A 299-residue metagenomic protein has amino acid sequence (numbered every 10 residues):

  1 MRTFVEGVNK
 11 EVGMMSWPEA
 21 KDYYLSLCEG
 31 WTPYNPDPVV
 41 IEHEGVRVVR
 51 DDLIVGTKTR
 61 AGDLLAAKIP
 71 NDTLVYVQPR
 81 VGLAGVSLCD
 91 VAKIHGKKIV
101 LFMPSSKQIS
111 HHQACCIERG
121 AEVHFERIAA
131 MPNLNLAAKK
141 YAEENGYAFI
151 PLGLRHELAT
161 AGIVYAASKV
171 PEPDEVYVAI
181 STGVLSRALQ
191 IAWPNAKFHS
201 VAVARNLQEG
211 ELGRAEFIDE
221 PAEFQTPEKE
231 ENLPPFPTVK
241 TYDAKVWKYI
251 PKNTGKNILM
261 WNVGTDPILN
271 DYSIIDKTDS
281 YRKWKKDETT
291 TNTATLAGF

Functional and structural regions predicted by a protein language model:
V5-T73: Positively charged, low-complexity intrinsically disordered leader regions
L64-L65, V86-A129, I191, Q208-R214: Active-site-proximal loop->helix
N71-V91, H95-M103, E175-T182: A short, small-residue-rich loop immediately preceding and capping a beta-strand
Q78-V86, S106-K107, R155-E157, V178-A188 (+2 more regions): Gly/Ser/Thr-rich loops at beta-strand to alpha-helix junctions that form or flank small-molecule/cofactor-binding
S105-E172, R214-P237: Small/polar-residue-rich loop-to-helix segments that shape phosphate-bearing ligand pockets
A196-Q225: Redox- and metal-dependent alpha/beta enzyme cores, enriched for Fe-S-associated oxidoreductases and cofactor-handling
I218-K256, N262-N270: Active-site-adjacent helical/loop segments in soluble small-molecule enzymes
T254-F299: Phosphate-binding loop/pocket of nucleotide- and phosphate-handling active sites
